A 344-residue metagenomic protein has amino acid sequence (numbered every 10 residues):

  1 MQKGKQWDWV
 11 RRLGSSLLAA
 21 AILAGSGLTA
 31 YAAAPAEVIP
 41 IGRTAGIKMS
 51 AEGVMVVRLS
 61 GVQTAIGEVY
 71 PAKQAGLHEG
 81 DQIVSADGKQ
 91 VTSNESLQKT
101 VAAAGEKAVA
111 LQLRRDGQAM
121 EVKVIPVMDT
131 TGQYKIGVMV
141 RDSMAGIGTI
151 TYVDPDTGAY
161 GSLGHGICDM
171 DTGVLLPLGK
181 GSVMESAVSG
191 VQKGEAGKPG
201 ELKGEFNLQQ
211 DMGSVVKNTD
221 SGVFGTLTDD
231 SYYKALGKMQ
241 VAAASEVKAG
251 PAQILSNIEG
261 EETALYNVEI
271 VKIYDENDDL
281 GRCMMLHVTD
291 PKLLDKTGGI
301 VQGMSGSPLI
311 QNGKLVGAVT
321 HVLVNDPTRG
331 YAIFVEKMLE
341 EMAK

Functional and structural regions predicted by a protein language model:
K3-L17: Bacterial N-terminal signal peptides that target proteins for export
A24-R43: Sec-dependent signal peptide cleavage junction
P35, R43-A45, H78, Q98-V138: PDZ-domain C-terminal substructure recognizer with occasional recognition of PDZ-binding tails
R43-H78: PDZ/PDZ-like groove recognition
E52, E79-G80, K248, S305 (+1 more regions): Short, flexible surface segments
A72-N94, L309-N312, V316-H321: Conserved PDZ fold ligand-binding element
S85-Q118, L236, D326-T328, I333-E336: PDZ domains, with a preference for the canonical peptide-binding region formed by the helix
M128, G132-G298, Q302, Q311-N312 (+2 more regions): Serine endopeptidase catalytic core focused on the charge-relay Asp
